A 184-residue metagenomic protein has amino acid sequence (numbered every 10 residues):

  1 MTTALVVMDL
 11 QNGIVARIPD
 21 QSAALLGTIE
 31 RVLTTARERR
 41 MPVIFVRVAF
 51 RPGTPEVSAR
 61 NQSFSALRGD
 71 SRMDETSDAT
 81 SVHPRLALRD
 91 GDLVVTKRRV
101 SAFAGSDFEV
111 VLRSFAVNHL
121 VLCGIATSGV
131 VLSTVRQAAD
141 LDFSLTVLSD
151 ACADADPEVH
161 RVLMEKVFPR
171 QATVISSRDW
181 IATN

Functional and structural regions predicted by a protein language model:
M1-A4, R31-R39, F64-N184: Active-site-adjacent betaalpha module
A4-L10: Acidic-leg catalytic submotif of subtilisin-like serine proteases
V7, P42-V48, G53, L148: Short beta-strand segments at enzyme active-site cores
Q11-R17: Short acidic, Gly/Ser-rich segments with clustered Asp/Glu that frequently serve as metal-coordination loops in enzyme
G13, R51, D154: Active-site loop signature of alpha/beta-hydrolase-fold enzymes
P19-A36, R40-A49: A short alpha/beta connector and helix-capping loop motif
P52-E56, F103-A104: Short acidic/glycine-rich loop or secondary-structure boundary segments that cap or lie
E56-Q62: Short, flexible, mixed-charge acidic loops at enzyme active sites
